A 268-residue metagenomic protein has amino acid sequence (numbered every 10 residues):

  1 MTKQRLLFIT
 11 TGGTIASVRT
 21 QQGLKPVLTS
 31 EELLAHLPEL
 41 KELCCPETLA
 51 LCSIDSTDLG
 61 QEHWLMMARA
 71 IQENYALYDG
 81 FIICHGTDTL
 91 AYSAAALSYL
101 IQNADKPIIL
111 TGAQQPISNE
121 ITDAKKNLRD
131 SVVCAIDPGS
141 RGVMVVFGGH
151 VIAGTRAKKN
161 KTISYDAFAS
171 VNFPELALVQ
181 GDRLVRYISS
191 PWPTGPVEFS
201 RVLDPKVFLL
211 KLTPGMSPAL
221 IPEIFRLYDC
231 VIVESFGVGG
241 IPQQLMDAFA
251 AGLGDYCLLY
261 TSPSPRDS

Functional and structural regions predicted by a protein language model:
M1-E73, D247: ATP/NTP phosphate-donor binding region
I9-T10, H36-L37, A153-V238: Accessory alpha-helical/coil subdomains and C-terminal extensions that flank or cap enzyme catalytic cores
I9-T11, I83-H85, I109-G112, M144-G148 (+2 more regions): Short beta-strand segments
Y78-L90, L227-G237: Short acidic, glycine-rich surface-loop motifs adjacent to enzyme active sites
C84-K106, I241-F249: Short Gly/Thr/Asp-enriched flexible loops that form oxyanion-binding sites at enzyme active sites
D105-K106, G254-L258: A short helix->loop->beta-strand "cap" motif at the edges of active sites that frequently abuts
L110-V179: Internal gly/pro-rich beta-alpha loop/helix module that stabilizes soluble enzyme cofactors or their anionic handles
Y260-D267: Conserved small/polar residues in nucleotide/adenosyl-binding loops
